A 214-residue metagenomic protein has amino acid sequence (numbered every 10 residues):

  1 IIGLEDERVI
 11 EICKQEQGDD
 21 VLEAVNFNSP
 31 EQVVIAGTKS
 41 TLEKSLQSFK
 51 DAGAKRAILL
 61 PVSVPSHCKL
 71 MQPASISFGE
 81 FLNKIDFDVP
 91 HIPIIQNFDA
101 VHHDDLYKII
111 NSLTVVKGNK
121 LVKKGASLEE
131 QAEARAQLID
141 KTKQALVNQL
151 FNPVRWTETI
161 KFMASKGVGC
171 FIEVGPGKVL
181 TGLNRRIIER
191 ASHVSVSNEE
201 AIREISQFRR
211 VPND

Functional and structural regions predicted by a protein language model:
I1-D140, Q144, N148-N152, R209: Alpha/beta catalytic cores of group-transfer enzymes, especially the acyltransferase/condensing modules of polyketide
V116-A126, A134-T142, N148-D214: Flexible, low-complexity segments
